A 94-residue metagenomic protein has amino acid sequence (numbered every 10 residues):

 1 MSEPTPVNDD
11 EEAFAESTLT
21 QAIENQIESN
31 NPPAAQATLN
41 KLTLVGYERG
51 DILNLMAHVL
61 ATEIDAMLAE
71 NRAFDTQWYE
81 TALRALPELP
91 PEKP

Functional and structural regions predicted by a protein language model:
M1-P94: Structure-specific DNA junction-binding interface
